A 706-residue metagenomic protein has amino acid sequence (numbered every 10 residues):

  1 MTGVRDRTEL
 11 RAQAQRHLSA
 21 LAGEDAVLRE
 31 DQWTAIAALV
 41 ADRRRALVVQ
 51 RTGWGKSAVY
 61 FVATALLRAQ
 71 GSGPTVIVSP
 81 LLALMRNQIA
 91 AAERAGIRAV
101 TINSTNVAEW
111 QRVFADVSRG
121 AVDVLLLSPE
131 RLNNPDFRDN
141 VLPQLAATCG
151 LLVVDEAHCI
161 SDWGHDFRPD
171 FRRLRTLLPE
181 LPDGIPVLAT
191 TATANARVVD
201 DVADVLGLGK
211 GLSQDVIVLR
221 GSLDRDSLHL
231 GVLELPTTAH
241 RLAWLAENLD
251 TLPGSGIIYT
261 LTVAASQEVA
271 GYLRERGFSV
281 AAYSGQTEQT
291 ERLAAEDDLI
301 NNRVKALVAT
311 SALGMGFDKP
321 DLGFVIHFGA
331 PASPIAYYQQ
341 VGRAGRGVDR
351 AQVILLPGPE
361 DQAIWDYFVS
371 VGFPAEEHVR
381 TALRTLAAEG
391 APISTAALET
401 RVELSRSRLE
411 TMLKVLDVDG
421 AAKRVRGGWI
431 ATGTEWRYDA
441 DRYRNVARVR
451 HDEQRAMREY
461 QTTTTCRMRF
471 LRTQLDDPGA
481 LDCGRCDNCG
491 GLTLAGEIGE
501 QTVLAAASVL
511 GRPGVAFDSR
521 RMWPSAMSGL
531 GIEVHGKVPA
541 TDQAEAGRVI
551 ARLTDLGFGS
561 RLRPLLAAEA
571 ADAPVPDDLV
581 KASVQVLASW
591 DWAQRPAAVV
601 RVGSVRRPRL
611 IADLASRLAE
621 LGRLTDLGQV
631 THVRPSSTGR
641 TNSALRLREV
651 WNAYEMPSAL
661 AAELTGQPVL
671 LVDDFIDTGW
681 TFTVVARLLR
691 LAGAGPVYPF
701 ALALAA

Functional and structural regions predicted by a protein language model:
T8-L10, R16-A20, A26, E30-S57 (+5 more regions): Helicase motor core with emphasis on the C-terminal RecA-like subdomain
F61-V62, L66, D201, D613 (+3 more regions): Active-site signature of alpha/beta-hydrolase-fold catalytic machinery across serine- and Asp/Cys-nucleophile hydrolases
G96, D116-L127, L627-L645: Conserved P-loop NTPase mechanochemical-coupling segment
S104, G221-L223, G285, V600 (+1 more regions): A short, structured active-site edge motif that brings together acidic residues
L228, A507-A598, P608, A612 (+4 more regions): Active-site-facing substrate-recognition patch
V304, I326, A330-Q339, G345-A546: C-terminal accessory region of SF2 helicases/translocases
R343-R350, W592, R690-A694: Arginine/glycine-rich "motif VI" loop of SF2 helicases in the C-terminal RecA-like domain
G490, A505, V509, T683-A706: PRPP-dependent phosphoribosyltransferase catalytic core
